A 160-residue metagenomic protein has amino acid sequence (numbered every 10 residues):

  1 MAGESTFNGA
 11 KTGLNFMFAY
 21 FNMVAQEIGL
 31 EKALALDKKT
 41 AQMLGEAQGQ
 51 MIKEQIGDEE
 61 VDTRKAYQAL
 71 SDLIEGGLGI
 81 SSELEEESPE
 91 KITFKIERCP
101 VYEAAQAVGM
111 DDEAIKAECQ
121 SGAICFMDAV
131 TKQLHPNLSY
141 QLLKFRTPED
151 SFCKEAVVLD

Functional and structural regions predicted by a protein language model:
M1-S121, K132-F152, D160: N-terminal accessory segment detector
E155: An acidic-aromatic pocket/loop used at catalytic or ligand-binding sites
